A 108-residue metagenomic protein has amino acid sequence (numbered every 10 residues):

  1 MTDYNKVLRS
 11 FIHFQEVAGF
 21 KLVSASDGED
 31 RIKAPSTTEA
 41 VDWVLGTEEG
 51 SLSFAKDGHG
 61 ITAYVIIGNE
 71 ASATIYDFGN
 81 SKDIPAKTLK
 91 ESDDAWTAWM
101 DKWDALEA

Functional and structural regions predicted by a protein language model:
M1-G46: Negatively charged, low-complexity tracts enriched in Asp/Glu with abundant Ser/Thr
T2, S24-D27, E39, F54 (+3 more regions): Intrinsic disorder/low-complexity signature
V7-S10, E16, G60, S72-T74 (+1 more regions): A general marker of short, structured functional hotspots
I12, L89-D93, T97-E107: Residue-level detector of alpha-helical secondary structure
Q15-A18, S24, G58, K82 (+1 more regions): Prokaryotic Sec-type signal peptides and long signal-anchor helices with extended Leu/Ile/Val-rich h-regions
G19, S26, P35, V41 (+4 more regions): Intrinsic disorder/low-complexity segments
G46-S92: Intrinsically disordered, low-complexity regulatory segments enriched in Ser/Thr/Pro and charged residues
